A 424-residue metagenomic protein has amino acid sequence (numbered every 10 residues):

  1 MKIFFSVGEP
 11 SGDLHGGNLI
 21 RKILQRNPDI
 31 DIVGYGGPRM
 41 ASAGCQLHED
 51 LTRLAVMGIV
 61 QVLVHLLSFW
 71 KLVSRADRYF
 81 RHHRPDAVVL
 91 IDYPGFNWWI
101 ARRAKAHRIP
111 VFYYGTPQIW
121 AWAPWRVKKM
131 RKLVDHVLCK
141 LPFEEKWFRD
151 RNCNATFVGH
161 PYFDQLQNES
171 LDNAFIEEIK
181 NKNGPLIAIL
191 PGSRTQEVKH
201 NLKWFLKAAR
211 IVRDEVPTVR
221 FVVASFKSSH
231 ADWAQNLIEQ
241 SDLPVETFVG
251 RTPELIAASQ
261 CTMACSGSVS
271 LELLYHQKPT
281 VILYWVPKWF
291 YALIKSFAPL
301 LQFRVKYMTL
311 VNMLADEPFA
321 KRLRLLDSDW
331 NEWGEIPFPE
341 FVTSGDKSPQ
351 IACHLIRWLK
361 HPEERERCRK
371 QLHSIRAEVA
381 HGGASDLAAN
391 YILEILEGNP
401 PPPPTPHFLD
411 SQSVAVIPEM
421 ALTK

Functional and structural regions predicted by a protein language model:
M1-K424: Nucleotide-activated sugar donor-binding and catalytic core shared by glycosyltransferases and related lipid-linked
